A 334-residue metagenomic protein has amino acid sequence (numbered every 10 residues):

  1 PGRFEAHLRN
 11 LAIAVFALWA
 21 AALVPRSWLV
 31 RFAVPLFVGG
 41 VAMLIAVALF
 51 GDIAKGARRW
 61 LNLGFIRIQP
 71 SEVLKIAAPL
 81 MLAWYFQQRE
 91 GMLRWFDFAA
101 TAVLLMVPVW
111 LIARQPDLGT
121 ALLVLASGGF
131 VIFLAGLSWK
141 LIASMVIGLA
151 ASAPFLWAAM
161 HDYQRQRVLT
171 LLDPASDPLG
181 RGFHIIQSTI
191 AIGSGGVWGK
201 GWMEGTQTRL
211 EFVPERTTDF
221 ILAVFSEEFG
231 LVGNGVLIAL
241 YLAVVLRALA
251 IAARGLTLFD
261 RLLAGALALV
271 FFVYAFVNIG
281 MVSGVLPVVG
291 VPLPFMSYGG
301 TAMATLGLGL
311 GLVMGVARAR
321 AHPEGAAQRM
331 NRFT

Functional and structural regions predicted by a protein language model:
P1-H184, A223-S283, L308-L312, A327-T334: Hydrophobic alpha-helical transmembrane segments of multi-pass inner membrane proteins, especially in bacterial systems
G64-L74, R114-P116, G196-G201, V288-T305: Glycine/serine-rich anion-binding loops at beta->alpha junctions that coordinate negatively charged ligand groups
L105-G119, I192-Q207, E211: Membrane-helix interface and discontinuous TM-entry motifs in multi-pass inner-membrane proteins
L123-V124, E204-R209, L240, V282-G290 (+1 more regions): Re-entrant/interfacial helical elements at transmembrane boundaries that shape and gate the permeation pathway
G196-V232, F259: Long extracytoplasmic/lumenal interhelical loops at the membrane interface of multi-pass membrane proteins
G284-G325: Transmembrane alpha-helices of multi-pass inner-membrane enzymes
